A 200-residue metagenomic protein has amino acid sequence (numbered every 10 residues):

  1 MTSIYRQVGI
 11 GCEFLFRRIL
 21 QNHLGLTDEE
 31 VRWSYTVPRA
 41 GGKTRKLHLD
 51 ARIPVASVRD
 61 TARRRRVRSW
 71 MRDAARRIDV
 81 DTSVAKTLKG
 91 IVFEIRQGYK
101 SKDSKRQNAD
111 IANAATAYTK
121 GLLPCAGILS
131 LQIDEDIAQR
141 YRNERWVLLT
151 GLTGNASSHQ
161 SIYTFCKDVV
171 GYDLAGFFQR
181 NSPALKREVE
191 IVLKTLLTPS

Functional and structural regions predicted by a protein language model:
M1-L26: Interdomain/boundary linker segments immediately adjacent to catalytic/signaling cores
M1-Y5, T36, E94-I95: Short acidic, glycine/Ser/Thr-rich loop/turn "cap" segments at secondary-structure junctions
F16-L24, N113-Y118, L193-L196: Hydrophobic, Leu/Ile/Phe/Ala-enriched alpha-helical segments that form helix-helix packing faces
L20, D50-R59, K89-G98: Conserved catalytic cores of phosphodiester-cleaving nucleases, focusing on short active-site segments
N22-T27, S57-R59, T119-K120: Secondary-structure boundary elements
V31-K86: Active-site metal-binding core of divalent-cation-utilizing nuclease and nuclease-like domains
A62-N143: Catalytic cores of nucleic-acid endonucleases
A138-S200: Non-catalytic C-terminal interaction segments of nucleic acid-processing enzymes
